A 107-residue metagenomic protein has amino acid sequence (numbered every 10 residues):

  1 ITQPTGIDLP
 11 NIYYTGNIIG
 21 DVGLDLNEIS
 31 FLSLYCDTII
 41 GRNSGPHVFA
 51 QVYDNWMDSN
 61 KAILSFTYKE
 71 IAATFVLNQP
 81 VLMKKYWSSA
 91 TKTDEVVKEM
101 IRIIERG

Functional and structural regions predicted by a protein language model:
I1-T74: Donor-binding and catalytic core of enzymes assembling or modifying cell-surface/extracellular glycoconjugates
V48-G107: Nucleotide-sugar donor-binding patch of glycosyltransferase catalytic domains
